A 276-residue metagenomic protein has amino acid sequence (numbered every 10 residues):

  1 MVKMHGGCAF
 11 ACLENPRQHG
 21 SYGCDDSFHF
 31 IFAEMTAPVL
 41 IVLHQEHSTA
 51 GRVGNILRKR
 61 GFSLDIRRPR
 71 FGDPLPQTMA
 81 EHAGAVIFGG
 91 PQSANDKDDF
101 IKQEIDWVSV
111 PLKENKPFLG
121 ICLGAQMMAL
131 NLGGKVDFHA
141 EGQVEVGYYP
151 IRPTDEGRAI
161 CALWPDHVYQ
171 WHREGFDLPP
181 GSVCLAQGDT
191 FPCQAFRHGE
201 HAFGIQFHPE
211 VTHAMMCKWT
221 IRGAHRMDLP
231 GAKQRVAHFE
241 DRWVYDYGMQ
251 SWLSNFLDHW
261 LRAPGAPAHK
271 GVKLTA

Functional and structural regions predicted by a protein language model:
K3, C8, Q18, D25-D99 (+2 more regions): N-terminal beta1-alpha1 cap of cysteine-dependent amidohydrolase-like domains
L40, D65-R67, V86, L119 (+3 more regions): Hydrophobic/aromatic beta-strand patches that form the interior of the parallel beta-sheet core in alpha/beta enzyme
A50-R52, P76, D96-D98, A129-N131 (+3 more regions): Short glycine-/acidic-enriched loop or helix-start segments at secondary-structure transitions that form or flank
G54-I56, H82, D99-K102, L132-V136 (+3 more regions): Short, glycine/charged-enriched secondary-structure capping and boundary segments
H82-A83, I87-G157: Cysteine-nucleophile active-site neighborhood
L132-A214: Pocket-forming structural segment of enzyme catalytic cores
E200-A202, Q206-H238: C-terminal helical/coil "lid" or tail adjacent to the Rossmann-like core of SAM-dependent
